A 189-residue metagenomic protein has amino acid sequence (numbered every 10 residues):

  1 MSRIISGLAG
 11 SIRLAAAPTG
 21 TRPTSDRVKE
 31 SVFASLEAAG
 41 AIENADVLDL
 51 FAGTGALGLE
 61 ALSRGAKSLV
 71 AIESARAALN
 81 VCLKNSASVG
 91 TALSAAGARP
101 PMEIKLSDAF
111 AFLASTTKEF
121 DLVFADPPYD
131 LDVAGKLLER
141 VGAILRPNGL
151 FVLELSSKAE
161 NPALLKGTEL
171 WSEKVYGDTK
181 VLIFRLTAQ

Functional and structural regions predicted by a protein language model:
M1-Q189: Class I S-adenosyl-L-methionine-dependent methyltransferase catalytic core
